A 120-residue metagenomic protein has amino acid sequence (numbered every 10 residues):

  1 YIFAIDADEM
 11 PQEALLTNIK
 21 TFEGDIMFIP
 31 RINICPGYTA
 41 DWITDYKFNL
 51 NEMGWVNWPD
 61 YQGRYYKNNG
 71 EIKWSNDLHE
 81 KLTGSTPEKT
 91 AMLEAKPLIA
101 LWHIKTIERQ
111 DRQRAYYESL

Functional and structural regions predicted by a protein language model:
F3, M10-L120: Catalytic-site signature of metal-activated, phosphate-bearing donor transferases, centered on the GT-A/GT-A-like
